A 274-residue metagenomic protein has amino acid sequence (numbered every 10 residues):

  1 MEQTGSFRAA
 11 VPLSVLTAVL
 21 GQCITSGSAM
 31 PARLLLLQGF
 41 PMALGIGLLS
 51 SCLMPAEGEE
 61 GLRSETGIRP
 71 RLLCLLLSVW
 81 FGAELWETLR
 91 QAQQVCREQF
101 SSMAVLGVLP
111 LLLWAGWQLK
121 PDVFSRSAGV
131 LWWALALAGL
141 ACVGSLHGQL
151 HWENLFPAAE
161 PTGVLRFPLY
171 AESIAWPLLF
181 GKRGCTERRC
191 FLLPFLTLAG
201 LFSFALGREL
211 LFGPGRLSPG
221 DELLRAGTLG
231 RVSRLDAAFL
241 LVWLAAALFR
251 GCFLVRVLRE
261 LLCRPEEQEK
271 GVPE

Functional and structural regions predicted by a protein language model:
M1-T4: Short, Lys/Arg-rich, polar N-terminal cytosolic tail immediately upstream of the first transmembrane signal-anchor
S6-T25, Q38-G47, C74-T88, V105-V108 (+5 more regions): Hydrophobic, membrane-embedded alpha-helices of multi-pass small-molecule transporters
A29, L62-G67, T228-L235: Helix-boundary and loop/linker segments of multi-pass membrane transporters
P31-G47, E65-R69: Loop-to-helix transition at the N-terminal end of transmembrane alpha-helices
E57-S64, R69-S101, Q118, W243-E266: Hydrophobic transmembrane alpha-helices that form the core helical bundles of multi-pass secondary transporters
G58-I68, K120-A128, K182-L192, C263-E269: Membrane-interface helix-boundary motifs at transmembrane edges
A92, M103-G107, A115-L146: Membrane-interface loop-to-helix entry segments
L211-D236: Membrane-interface interhelical connector segments
